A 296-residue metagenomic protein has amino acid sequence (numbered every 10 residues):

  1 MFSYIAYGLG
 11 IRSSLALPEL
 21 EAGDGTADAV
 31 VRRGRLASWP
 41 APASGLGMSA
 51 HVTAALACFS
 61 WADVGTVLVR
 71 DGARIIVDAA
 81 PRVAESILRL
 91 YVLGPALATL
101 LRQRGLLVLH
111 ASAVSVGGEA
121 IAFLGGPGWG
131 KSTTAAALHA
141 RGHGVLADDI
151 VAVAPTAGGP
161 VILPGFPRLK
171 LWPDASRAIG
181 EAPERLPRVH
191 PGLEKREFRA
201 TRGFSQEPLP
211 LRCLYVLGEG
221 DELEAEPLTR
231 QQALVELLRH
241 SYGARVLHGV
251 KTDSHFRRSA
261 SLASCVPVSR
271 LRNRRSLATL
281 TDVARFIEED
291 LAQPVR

Functional and structural regions predicted by a protein language model:
M1-A84, L88, R285-R296: Long, basic/Gly/Ser/Thr-rich N-terminal segments that mediate initial subcellular attachment or targeting
M1-S14, L20, S112, V116-L124 (+1 more regions): Glycine-rich, often acidic-flanked micro-motifs that create phosphate/phosphodiester-binding or positioning elements
A62, R70, L138, L146-D148: A short, compositionally biased micro-patch
L90-V108: N-terminal pre-Walker A segment at the start of P-loop NTPase domains
G128: Walker A (P-loop) phosphate-binding loop of P-loop NTPases
K131: Conserved lysine of the Walker
T134-A135: Post-Walker A alpha-helix
